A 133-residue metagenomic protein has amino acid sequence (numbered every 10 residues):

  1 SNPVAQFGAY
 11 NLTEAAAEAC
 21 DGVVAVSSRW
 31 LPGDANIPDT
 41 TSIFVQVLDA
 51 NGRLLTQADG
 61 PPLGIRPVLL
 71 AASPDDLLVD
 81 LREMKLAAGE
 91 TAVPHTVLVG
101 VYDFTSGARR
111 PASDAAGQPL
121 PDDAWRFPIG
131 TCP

Functional and structural regions predicted by a protein language model:
S1-P133: C-terminal luminal/periplasmic domains and tails of membrane-associated envelope-modifying transferases
